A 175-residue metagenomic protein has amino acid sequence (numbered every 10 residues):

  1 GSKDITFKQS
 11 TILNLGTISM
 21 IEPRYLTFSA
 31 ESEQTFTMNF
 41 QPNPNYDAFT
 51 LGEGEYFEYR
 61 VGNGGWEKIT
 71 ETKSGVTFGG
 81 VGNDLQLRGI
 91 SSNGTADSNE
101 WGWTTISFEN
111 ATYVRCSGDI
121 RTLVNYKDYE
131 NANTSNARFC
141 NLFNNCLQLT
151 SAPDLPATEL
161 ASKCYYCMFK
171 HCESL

Functional and structural regions predicted by a protein language model:
G1, G64-G79: Tryptophan-paired
G1-E22: Extracytoplasmic cysteine-anchoring/structural motifs
T6-Q9, V76-V81: Short proline/glycine- and polar residue-rich coil/turn motifs
S19-G52, V114, G118-Y126: Extracellular ectodomain segments of secreted/surface proteins
F28, E71-F78, L87, D97-E100 (+3 more regions): Structural signature of tandem-repeat unit edges
F36-M38, D84-S91, N99: Extracellular beta-strand-rich recognition modules
G52-G65, Q86-R88: Short beta-strand segments and strand-loop junctions that repeat across beta-rich extracellular domains
